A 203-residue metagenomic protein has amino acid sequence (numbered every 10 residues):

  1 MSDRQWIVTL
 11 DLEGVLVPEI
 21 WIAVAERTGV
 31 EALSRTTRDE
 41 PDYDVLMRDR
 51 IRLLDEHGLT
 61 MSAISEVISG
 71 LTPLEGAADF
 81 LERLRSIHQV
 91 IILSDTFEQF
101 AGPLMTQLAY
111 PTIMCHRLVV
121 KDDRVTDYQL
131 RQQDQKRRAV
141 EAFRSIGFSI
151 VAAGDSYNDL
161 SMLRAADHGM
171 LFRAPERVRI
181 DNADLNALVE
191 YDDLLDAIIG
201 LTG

Functional and structural regions predicted by a protein language model:
S2-R117, K121-D122: Alpha-helical substrate-recognition element adjacent to the catalytic core
S69, L74-G203: C-terminal cap/substrate-recognition subdomain and adjoining C-terminal extension of metal-dependent phosphatase-like
